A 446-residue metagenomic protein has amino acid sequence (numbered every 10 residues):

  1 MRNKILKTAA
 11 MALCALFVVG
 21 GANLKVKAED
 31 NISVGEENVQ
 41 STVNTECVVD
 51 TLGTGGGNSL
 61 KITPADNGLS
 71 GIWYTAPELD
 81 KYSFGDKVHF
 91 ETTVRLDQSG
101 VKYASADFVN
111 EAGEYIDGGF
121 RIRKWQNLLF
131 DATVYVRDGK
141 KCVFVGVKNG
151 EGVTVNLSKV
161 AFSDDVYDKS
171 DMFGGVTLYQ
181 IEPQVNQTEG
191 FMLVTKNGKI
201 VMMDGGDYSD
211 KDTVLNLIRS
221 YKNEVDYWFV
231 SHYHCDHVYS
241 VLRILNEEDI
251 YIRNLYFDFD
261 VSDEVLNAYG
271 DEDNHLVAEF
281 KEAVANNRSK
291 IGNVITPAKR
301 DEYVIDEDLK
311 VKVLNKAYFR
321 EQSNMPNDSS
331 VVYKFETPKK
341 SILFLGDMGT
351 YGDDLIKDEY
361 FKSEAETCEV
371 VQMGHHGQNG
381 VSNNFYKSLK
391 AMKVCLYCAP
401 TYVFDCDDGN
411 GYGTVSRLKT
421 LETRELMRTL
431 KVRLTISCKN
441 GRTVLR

Functional and structural regions predicted by a protein language model:
V19-D30: Sec-dependent signal peptide cleavage junction
V48-L69: Short carbohydrate-recognition loop motifs
I62-F84, Y103-S105, V109-F120: Secreted extracellular polysaccharide-interacting domains
E111-K140: Extracellular carbohydrate recognition and processing domains and analogous Trp-centered ligand-binding platforms
F130-F162: Extracellular beta-strand ligand-recognition surfaces/modules
V166-N223, N293-E366, T443-R446: Core dinuclear metal-dependent hydrolase active-site scaffold
K196-V201, Y208-D260, Y360-Q378, K390-C395: Active-site metal-binding motif and surrounding structural segment of the metallo-beta-lactamase
N254, D260-N327, K393-V394, A399-R446: Binuclear metal-ion centers of metallo-dependent hydrolases, dominated by the metallo-beta-lactamase
